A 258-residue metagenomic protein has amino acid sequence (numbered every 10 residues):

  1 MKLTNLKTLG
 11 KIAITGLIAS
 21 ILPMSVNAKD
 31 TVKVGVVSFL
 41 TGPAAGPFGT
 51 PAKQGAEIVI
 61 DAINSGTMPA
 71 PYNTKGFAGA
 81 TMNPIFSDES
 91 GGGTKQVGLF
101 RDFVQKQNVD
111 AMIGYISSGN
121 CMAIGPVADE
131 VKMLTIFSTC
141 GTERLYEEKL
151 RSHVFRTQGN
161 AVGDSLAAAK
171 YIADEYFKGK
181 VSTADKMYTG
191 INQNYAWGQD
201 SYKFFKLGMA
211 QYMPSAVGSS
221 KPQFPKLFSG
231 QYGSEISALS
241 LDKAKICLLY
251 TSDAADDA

Functional and structural regions predicted by a protein language model:
K2-A13: Bacterial N-terminal signal peptides that target proteins for export
A13-I21: Bacterial N-terminal signal peptides
M24-A28: Sec/Tat signal peptide C-region and signal peptidase I cleavage site
T31-G55, I116, M187-Q193: Short beta-strand segments enriched in small/hydrophobic residues
V32, A80-M82, Q107-A111, E130-L134 (+4 more regions): Loop/turn elements at helix/coil->beta-strand transitions in domains of secreted/extracellular proteins
P47-Q54, G66-E148, T157, K221-S234 (+2 more regions): Beta-alpha junction/loop-to-helix N-cap segments that form part of ligand/metal-binding clefts
G98, E143-R144, S152-S252: Extracellular/periplasmic Venus flytrap/periplasmic-binding protein
D253-A258: A short, hydrophobic C-terminal helix/tail in secreted or cell-surface proteins
